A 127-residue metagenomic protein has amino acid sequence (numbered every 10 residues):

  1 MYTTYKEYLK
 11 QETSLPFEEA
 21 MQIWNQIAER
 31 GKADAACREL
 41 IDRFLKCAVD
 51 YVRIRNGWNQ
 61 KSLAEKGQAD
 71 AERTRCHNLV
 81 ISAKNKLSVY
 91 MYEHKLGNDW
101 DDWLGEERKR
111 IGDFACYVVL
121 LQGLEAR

Functional and structural regions predicted by a protein language model:
M1-T3, E7, Q11, Q122-R127: Short intrinsically disordered terminal tails
W24-V49: Short, charge/polar-rich alpha-helical segments
G31-C37, G57-D70, E93-N98: Charged, low-complexity interaction regions
I41-D42, A64-S82, W100-G105: Short, charged, amphipathic alpha-helical segments
S82-R127: Amphipathic alpha-helical binding modules
